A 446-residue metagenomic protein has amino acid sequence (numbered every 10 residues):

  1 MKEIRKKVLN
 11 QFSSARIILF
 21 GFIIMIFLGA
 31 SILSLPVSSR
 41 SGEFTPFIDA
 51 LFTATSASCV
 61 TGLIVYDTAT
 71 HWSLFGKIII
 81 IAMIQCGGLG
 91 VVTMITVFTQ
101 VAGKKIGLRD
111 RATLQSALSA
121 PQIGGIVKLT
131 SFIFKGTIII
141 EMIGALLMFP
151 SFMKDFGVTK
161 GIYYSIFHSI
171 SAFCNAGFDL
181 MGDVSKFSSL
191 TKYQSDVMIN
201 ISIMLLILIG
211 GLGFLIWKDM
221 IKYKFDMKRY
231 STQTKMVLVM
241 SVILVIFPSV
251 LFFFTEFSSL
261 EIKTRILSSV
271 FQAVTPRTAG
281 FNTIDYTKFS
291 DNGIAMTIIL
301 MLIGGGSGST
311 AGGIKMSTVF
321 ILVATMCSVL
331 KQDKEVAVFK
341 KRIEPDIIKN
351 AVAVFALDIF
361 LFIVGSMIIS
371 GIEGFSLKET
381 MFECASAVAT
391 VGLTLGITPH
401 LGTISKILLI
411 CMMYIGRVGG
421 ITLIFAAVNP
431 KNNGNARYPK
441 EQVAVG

Functional and structural regions predicted by a protein language model:
M1-G446: Membrane-proximal intracellular helices of multi-pass ion channels
